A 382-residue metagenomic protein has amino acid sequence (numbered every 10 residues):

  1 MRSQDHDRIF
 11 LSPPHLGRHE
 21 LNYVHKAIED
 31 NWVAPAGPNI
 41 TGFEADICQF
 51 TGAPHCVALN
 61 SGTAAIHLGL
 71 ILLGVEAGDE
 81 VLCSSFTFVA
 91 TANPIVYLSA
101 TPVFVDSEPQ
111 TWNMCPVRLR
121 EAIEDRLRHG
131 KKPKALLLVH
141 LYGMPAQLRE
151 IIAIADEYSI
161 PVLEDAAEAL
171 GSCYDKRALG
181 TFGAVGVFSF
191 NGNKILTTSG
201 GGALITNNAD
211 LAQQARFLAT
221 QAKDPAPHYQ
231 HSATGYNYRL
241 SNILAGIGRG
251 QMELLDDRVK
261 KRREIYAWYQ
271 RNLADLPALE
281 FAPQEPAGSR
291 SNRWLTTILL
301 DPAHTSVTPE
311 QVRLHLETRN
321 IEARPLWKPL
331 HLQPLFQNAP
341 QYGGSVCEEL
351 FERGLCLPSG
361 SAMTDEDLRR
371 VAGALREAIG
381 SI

Functional and structural regions predicted by a protein language model:
M1-V33, P358: N-terminal "arm"/small-domain region of PLP-dependent enzymes with the aminotransferase-like
V33-E80, P94-V96, F104-V105, R128 (+2 more regions): Phosphate-binding glycine-rich loop
P38-A45, A53-P54, V117, E121 (+7 more regions): PLP-dependent aminotransferase class I/II
S85, F104-E108: Short beta->alpha connector loops at strand-helix junctions that form conserved, small/polar/Pro-enriched
T87-A92: Conserved coil-to-alpha-helix start sites within the AMP-binding
S99: Structured binding elements
Q110-T198, A203-I205: Active-site phosphate-binding strand-loop segment of PLP-dependent enzymes
